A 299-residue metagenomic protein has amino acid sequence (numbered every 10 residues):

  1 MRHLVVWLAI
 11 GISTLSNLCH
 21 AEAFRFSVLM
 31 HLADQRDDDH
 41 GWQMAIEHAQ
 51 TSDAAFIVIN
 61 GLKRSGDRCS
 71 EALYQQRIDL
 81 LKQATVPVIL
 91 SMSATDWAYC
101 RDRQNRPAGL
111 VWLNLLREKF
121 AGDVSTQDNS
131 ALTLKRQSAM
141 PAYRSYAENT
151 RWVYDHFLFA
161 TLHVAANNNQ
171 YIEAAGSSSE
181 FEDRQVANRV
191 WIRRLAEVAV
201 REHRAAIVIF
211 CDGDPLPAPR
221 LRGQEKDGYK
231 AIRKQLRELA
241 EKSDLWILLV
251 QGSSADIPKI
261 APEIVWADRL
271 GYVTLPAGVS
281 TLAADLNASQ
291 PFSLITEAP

Functional and structural regions predicted by a protein language model:
M1-L4: Positively charged n-region of N-terminal signal peptides that target proteins for export
V6-S16: Bacterial N-terminal signal peptides
C19-L73, R204: N-terminal active-site segment of His-dependent metallophosphoesterases
V28-L32, F56-L62, P87-S93, R201 (+3 more regions): Active-site neighborhood of phospho(di)ester-bond hydrolases with catalytic His/Asp-centered motifs
A33-Q35, K63-D67, D102-R106, A175-E182 (+1 more regions): Second-shell loop/turn segments in exported
H40-I46, A72-R77, Y143-N149, R193-L195 (+1 more regions): Alpha-helical scaffolding within the catalytic cores of extracellular/periplasmic polymer-degrading hydrolases
A49-Q50, A160, G176-S253, I257-K259: His/acidic metal-ligating clusters that form di-metal
Y74-S179, D183, K259-T296: Extended active-site neighborhood of metal-dependent phosphoesterases/phosphodiesterases
